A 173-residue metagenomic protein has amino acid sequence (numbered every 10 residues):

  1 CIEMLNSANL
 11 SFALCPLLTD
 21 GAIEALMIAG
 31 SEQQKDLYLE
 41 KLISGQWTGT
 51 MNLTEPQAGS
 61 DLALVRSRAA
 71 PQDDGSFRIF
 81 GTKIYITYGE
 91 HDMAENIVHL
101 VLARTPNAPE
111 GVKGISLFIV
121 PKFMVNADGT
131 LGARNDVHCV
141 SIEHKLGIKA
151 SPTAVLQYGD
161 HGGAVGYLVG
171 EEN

Functional and structural regions predicted by a protein language model:
C1-A13, L53-Q57, T82-I84, Y88-H91: Active-site beta-strand/loop segments that form the cofactor-binding cradle of oxidoreductase flavoproteins
C1-D36, E40, S44-G45, A94-V98 (+1 more regions): Internal helix-loop-helix
C1-L5, N9, Q46, P71-R78 (+1 more regions): Active-site-adjacent "gating/activation" loops or surface patches in catalytic cores
I23-P71, S76-F77, I84-Y85: Gly/Pro-rich turn-and-neighbor structural signature
Q46-T48, L64-R66, D74, N96-V98 (+3 more regions): Active-site lining segments that contact anionic ligands and/or coordinate catalytic metals
Q57-S60, E90-D92, P109, K145-P152: Short Gly/Pro-enriched turn/cap motifs at secondary-structure boundaries
S76, F80-T130, R134: A short core secondary-structure module
Y85, M124-V140, K145, P152-N173: A glycine-rich, basic-preceded beta-loop-alpha segment at the flavin cofactor/substrate interface of flavin-utilizing
